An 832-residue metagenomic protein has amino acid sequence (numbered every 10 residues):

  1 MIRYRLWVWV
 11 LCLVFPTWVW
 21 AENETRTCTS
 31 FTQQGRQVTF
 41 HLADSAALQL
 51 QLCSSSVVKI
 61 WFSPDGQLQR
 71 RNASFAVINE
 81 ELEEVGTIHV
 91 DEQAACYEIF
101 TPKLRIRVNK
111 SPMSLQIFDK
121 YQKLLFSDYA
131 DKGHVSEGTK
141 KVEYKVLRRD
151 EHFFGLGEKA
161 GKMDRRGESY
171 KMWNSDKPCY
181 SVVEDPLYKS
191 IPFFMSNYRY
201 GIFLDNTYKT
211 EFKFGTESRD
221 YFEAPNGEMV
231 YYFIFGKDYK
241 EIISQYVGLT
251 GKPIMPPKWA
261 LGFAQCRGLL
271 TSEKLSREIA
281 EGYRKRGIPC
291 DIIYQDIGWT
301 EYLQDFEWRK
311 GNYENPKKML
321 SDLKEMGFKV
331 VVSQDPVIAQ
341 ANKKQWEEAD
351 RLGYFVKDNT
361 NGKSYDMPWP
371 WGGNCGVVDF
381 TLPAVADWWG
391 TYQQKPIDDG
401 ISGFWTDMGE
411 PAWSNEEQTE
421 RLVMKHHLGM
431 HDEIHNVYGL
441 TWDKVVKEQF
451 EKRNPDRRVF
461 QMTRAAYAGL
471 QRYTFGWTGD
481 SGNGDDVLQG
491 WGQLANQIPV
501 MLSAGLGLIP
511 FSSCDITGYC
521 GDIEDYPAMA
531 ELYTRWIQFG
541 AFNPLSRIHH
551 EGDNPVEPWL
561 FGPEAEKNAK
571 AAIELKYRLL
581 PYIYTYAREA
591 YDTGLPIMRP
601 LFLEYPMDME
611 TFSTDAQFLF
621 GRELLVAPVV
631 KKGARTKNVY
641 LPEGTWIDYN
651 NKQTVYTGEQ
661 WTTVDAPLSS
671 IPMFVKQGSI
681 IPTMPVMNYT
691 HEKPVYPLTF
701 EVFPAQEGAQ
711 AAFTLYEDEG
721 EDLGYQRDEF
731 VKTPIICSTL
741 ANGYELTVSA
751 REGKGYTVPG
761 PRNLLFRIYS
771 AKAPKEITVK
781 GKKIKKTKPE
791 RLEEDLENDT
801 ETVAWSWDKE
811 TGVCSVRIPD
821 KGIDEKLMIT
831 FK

Functional and structural regions predicted by a protein language model:
M1-T25: Bacterial Sec-dependent N-terminal signal peptides
T17, S54, I509-P510: Generic signature of intrinsically disordered, low-complexity, basic-rich segments and short cationic peptides
W20-W259, C266-G268, S272-L275, A280-E281 (+12 more regions): N-terminal accessory segment at the very beginning of proteins
Q122-S670, V675-K676: Catalytic-domain carbohydrate-binding cleft regions of carbohydrate-active enzymes
V655, T663-D665, R791-L796, T802: Positively charged interface segments
E810-C814: Aromatic sugar-binding surface patches on proteins that engage polysaccharides or sugar-phosphate polymers
